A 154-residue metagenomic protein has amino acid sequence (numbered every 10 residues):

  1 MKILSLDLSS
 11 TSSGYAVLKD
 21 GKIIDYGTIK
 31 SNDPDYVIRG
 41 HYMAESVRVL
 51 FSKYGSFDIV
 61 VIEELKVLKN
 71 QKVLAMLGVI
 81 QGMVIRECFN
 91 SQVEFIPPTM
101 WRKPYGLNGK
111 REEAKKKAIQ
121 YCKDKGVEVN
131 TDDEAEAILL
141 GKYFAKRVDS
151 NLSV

Functional and structural regions predicted by a protein language model:
M1-V154: Phosphate- and other anionic-substrate recognition elements at nucleic-acid/protein interfaces
